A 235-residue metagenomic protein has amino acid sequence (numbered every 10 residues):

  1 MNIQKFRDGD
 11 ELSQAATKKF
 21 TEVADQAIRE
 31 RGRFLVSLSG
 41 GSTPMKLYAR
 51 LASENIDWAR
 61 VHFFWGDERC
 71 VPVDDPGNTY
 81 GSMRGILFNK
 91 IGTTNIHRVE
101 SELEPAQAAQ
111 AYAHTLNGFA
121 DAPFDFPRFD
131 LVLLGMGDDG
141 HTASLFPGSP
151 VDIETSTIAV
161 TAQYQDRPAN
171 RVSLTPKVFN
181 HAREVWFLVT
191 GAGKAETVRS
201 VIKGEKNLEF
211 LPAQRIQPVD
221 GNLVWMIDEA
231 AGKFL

Functional and structural regions predicted by a protein language model:
M1-V36: N-terminal glycine-/serine-/threonine-rich phosphate-binding loop
I28-S53: Glycine-rich N-terminal segment of FAD-binding domains in flavoprotein oxidoreductases, spanning the beta-loop-helix
L38-T43, L134-D138, T190: Glycine-rich beta-strand-to-loop/alpha-helix junction loops that act as flexible
R50-W58, G85, P147-T155, G204: A glycine- and small-aliphatic-rich helix-loop capping segment at beta-alpha/alpha-beta transitions that lines
W58-L133: Ligand-binding beta-strand-loop-alpha-helix segment within the catalytic cores of soluble metabolic enzymes
A109-Q110, A143-G148, T197-V201: A short secondary-structure junction signal
L131-K177: Class I SAM-dependent methyltransferase SAM-binding "motif I" and its flanking Rossmann-like core
K177, R183-L235: ATP/nucleoside-binding phosphotransfer catalytic cores, i.e., glycine-rich phosphate-binding loops
